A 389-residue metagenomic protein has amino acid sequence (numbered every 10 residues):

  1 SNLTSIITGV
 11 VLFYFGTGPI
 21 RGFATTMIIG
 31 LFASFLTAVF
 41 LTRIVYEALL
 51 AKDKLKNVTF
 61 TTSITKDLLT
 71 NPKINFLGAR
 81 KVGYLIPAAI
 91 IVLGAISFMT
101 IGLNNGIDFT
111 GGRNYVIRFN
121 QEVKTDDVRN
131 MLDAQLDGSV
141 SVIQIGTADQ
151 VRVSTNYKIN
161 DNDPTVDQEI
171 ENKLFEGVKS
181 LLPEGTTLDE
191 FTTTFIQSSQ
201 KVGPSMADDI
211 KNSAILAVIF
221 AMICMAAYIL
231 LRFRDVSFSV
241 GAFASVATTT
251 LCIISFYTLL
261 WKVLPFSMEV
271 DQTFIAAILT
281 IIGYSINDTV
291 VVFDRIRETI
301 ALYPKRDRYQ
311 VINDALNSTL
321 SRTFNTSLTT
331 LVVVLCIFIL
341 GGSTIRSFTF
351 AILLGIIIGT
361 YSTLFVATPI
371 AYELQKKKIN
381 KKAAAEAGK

Functional and structural regions predicted by a protein language model:
S1-K389: A structural signal for conserved, well-ordered secondary-structure elements that form binding/interaction cores
